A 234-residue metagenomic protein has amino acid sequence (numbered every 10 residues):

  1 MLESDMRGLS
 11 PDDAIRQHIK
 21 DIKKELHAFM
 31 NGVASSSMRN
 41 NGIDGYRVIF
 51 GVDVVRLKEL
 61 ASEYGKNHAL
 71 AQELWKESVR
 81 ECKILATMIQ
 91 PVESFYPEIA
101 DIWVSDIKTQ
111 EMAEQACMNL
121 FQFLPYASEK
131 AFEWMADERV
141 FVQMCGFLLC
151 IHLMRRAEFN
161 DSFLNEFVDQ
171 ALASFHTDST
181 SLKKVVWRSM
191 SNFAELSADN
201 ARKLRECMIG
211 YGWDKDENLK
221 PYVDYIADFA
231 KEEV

Functional and structural regions predicted by a protein language model:
L2-V234: Alpha-helical scaffold domains
